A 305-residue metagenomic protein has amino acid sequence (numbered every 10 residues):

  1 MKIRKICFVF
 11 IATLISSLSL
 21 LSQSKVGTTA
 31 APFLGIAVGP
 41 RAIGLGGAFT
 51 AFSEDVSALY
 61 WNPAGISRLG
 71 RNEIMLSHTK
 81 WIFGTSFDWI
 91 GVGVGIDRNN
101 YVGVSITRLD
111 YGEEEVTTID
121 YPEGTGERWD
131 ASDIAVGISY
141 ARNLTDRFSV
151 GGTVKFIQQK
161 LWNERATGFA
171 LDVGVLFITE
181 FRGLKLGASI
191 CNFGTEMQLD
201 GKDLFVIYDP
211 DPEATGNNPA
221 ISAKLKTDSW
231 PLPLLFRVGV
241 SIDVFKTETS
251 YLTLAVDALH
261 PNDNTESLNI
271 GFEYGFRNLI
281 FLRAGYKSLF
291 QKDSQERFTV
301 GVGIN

Functional and structural regions predicted by a protein language model:
M1-F10: Bacterial N-terminal signal peptides that target proteins for export
V9-S17: Bacterial N-terminal signal peptides
L18-S22: Sec/Tat signal peptide C-region and signal peptidase I cleavage site
Q23-G46, S86-N305: Outer-membrane beta-barrel porins/channels
L34-I36, A58, A64-L69, K80-I82 (+1 more regions): Short secondary-structure boundary/capping segments within folded domains
I43-S67: Single transmembrane alpha-helix segments in multi-pass membrane proteins
G47-T50, E73-W81: Short strand-turn segments of transmembrane beta-barrel domains in outer membranes, especially the first one or two
